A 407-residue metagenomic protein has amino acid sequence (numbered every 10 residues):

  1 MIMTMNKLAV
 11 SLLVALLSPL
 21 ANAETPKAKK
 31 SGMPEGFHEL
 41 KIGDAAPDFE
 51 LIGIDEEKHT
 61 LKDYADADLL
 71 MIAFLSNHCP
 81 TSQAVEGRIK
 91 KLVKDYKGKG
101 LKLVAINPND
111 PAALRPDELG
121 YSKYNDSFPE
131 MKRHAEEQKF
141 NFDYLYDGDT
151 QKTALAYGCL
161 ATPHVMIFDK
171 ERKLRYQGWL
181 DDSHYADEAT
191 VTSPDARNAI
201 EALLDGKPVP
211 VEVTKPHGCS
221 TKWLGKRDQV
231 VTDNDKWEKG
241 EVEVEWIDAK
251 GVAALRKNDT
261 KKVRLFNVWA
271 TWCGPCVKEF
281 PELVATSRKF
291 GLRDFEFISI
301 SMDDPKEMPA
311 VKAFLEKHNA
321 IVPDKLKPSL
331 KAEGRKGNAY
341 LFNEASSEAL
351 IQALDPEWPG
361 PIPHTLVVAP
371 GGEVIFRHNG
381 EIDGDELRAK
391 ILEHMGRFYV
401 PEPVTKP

Functional and structural regions predicted by a protein language model:
I2-A9: Bacterial N-terminal signal peptides that target proteins for export
V10-P19: Bacterial N-terminal signal peptides
E24-D48, L203, K207-K250, K257-K261 (+2 more regions): N-proximal helix/coil linker or "cap" segments that precede and/or mark the start of modular domains
F49-L70, E243-R264, V284-F290: A short beta-strand-turn-helix
D68-L70, L75-H78, K262-R264, W269-W272 (+2 more regions): Short pre-active-site segment immediately N-terminal to redox-active cysteine/selenocysteine motifs in thiol-based
L75-K90, V268-A285: Conserved redox-active cysteine motifs that mediate thiol-disulfide chemistry, especially di-cysteine Cys-X(1-2)-Cys
Y124-T162, M166-F168, R175, L315-I362: Short, internal strand/loop/helix patches that form the active-site neighborhood or redox-interaction surface
D169-V244, P361-P407: Thiol-/selenol-based redox modules, centered on thioredoxin-like and closely related oxidoreductase domains
